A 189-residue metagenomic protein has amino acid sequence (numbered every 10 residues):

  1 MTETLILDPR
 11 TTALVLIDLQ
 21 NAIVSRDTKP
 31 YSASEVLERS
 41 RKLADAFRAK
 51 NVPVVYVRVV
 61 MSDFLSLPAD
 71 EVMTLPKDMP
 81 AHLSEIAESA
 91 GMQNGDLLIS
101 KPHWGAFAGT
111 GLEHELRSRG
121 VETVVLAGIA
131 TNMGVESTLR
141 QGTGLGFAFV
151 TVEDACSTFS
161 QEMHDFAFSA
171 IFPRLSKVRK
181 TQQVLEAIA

Functional and structural regions predicted by a protein language model:
M1-Q93, L97, I188-A189: Active-site acidic carboxylates
A49-V52, G120, G146: Glycine-centered short loops/turns at secondary-structure junctions
A87-I129: Internal catalytic-core helix/loop-beta-alpha segment that presents or stabilizes conserved functional determinants
V125-G128, A148-Q161: A short glycine-rich beta-strand->turn/loop micro-motif centered on a GG-aromatic cluster
V135-L145: Short Gly/Thr/Asp-enriched flexible loops that form oxyanion-binding sites at enzyme active sites
S160-F172: Active-site-proximal loop->helix
P173-A189: A charged, well-structured terminal subsegment
